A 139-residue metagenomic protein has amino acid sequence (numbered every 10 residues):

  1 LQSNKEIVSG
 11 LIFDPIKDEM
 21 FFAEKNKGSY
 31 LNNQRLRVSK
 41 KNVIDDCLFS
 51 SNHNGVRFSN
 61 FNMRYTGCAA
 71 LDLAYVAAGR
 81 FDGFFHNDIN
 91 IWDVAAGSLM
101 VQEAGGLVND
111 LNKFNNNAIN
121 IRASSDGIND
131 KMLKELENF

Functional and structural regions predicted by a protein language model:
L1-Y30: DPxDG-like acidic metal-binding loop motif
G28, Q34-R37: Short, structured interface segments
L31-N32, A104: Short gly/ser/thr-rich secondary-structure transition/capping motifs
R37-F139: An extended, acidic
